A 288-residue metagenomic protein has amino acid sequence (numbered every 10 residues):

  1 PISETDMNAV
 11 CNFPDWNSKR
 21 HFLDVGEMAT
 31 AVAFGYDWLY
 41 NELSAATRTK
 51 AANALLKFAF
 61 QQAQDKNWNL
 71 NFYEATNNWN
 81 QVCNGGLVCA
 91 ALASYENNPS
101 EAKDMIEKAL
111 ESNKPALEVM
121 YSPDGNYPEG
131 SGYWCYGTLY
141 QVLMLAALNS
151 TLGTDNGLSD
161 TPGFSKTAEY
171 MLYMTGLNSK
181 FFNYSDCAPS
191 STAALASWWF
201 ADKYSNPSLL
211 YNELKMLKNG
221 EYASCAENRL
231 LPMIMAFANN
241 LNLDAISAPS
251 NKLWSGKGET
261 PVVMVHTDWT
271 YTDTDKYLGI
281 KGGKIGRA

Functional and structural regions predicted by a protein language model:
P1-L177, C187: Aromatic-lined, polymer-binding surfaces characteristic of secreted/periplasmic polysaccharide-degrading enzymes
E129, Y133-R287: Extended polysaccharide-engagement surfaces of secreted carbohydrate-active enzymes
